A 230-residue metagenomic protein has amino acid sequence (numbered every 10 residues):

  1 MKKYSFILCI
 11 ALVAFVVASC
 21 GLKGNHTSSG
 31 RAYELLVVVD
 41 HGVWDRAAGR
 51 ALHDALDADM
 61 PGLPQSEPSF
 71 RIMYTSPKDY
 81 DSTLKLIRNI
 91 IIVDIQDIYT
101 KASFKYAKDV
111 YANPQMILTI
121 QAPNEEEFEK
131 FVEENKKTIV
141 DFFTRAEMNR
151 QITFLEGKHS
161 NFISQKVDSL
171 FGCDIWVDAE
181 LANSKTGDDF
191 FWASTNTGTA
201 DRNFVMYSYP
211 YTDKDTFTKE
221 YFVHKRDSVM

Functional and structural regions predicted by a protein language model:
M1-S29: Bacterial Sec-dependent N-terminal signal peptides
C20-M230: N-terminal targeting sequences that direct proteins away from the cytosol to non-cytosolic compartments
